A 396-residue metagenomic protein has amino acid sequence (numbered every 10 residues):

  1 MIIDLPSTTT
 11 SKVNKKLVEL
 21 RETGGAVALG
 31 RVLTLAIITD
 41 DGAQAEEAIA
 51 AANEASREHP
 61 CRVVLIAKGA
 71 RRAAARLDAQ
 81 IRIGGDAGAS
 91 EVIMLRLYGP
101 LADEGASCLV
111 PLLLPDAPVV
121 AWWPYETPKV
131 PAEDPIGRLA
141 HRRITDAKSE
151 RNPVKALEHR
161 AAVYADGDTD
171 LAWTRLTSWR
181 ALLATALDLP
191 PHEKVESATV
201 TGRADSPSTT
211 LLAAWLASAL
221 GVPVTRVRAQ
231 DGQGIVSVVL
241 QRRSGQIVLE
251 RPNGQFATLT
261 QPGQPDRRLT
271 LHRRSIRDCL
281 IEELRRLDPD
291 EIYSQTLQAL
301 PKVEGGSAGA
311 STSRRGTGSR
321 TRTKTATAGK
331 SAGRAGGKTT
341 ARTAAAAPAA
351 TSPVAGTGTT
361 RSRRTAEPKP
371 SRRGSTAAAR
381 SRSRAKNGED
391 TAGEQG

Functional and structural regions predicted by a protein language model:
M1-A121: An N-terminal, globular interaction/scaffold subdomain
M1-G30, D170-D188, R285-S311: Short N-terminal or domain-adjacent regulatory/targeting segments
V27-A28, D86, E150, A165-L176 (+3 more regions): Extended, compositionally simple fibrous regions characteristic of intermediate-filament-like scaffolds
V63-R71, W122-P124, A147-K148, P223-G234: A generic structural motif
L95-A184: Internal, hydrophobic cores of structured domains that mediate oligomerization or house catalytic pockets within large
A172-V227, S237: ATP/pyrophosphate-binding catalytic subdomain of soluble kinases
L220, G232-G234, R243-G316, R322: Long, compositionally biased intrinsically disordered terminal regions
T312-G396: Intrinsically disordered, polybasic Lys/Arg-rich low-complexity tracts
